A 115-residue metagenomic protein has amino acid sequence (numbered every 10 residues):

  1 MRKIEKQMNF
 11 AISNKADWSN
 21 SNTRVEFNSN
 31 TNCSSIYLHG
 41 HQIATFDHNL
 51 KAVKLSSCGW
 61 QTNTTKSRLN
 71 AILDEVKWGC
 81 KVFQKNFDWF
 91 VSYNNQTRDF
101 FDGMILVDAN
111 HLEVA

Functional and structural regions predicted by a protein language model:
M1-A115: Terminal leader/tail segments of proteins
